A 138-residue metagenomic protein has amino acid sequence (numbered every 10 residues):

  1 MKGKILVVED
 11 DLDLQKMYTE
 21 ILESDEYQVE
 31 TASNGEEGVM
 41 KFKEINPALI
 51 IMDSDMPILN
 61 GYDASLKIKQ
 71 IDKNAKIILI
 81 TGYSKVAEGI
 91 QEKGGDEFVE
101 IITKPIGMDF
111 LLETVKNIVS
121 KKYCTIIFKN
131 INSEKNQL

Functional and structural regions predicted by a protein language model:
E9: Conserved acidic carboxylate
K16-S24: Charged docking surfaces used in two-component/phosphorelay signaling
T19, I106-V115, V119, Y123 (+1 more regions): C-terminal output helix
N34-E37, N60-D63: Acidic catalytic/metal-coordinating carboxylates
I45-I51: Active-site beta3 strand of CheY-like receiver
M56: Receiver (REC) domain active-site loop signature in two-component systems and cognate sites in sensor histidine kinases
D63, S84-T103, D109, E113 (+2 more regions): Alpha4 helix (beta4-alpha4-beta5 surface) of REC/receiver domains from two-component response regulators
I80-T81: Hydrophobic/aromatic residues positioned on beta-strands within the core alpha/beta folds
